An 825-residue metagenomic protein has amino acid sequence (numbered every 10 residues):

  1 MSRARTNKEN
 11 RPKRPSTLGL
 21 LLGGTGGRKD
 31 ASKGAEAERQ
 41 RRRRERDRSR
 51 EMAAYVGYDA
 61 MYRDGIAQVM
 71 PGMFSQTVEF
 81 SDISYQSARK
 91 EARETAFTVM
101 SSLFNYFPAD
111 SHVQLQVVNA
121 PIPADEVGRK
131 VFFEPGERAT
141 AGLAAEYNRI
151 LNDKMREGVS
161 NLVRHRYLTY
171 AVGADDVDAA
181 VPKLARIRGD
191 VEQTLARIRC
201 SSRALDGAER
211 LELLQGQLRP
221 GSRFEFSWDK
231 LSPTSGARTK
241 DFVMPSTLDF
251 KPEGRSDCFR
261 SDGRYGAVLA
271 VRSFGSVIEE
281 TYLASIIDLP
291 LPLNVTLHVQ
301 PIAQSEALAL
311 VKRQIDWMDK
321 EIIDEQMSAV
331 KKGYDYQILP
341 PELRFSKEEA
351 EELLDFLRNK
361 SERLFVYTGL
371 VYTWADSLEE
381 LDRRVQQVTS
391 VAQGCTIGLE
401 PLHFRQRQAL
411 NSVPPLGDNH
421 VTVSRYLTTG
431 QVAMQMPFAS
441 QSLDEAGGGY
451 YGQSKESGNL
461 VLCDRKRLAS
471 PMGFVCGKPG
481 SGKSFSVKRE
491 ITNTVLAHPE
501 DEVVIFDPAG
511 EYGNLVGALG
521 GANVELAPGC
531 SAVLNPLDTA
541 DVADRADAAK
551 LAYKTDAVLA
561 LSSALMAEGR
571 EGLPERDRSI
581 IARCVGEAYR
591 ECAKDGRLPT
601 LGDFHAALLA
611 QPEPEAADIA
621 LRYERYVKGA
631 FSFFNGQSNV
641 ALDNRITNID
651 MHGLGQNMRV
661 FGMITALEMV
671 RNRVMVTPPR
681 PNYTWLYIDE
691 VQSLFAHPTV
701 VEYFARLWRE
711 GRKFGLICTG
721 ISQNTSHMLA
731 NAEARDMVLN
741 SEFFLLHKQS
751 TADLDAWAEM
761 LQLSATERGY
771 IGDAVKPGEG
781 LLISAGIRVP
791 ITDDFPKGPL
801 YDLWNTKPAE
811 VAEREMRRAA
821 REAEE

Functional and structural regions predicted by a protein language model:
S2-F438: Extended, folded cores of ATP/NTP-driven motor/assembly subunits in large transport and secretion machines
I83, K90-A109, A120, I287 (+13 more regions): P-loop NTPase motor domains
R467, P479: The conserved Walker
V475: Hydrophobic anchor at the beta1->P-loop junction of P-loop NTPases
K483: Conserved lysine of the Walker
S486: Hydrophobic positions on the alpha1 helix immediately C-terminal to the Walker A/P-loop
N493-V504: Post-Walker A helix-loop "phosphate-sensing" segment adjacent to the P-loop in P-loop NTPases
G521-V524, E733-L746: A short helix-turn-beta junction within AAA+ P-loop NTPase domains corresponding to the substrate/partner-engaging
